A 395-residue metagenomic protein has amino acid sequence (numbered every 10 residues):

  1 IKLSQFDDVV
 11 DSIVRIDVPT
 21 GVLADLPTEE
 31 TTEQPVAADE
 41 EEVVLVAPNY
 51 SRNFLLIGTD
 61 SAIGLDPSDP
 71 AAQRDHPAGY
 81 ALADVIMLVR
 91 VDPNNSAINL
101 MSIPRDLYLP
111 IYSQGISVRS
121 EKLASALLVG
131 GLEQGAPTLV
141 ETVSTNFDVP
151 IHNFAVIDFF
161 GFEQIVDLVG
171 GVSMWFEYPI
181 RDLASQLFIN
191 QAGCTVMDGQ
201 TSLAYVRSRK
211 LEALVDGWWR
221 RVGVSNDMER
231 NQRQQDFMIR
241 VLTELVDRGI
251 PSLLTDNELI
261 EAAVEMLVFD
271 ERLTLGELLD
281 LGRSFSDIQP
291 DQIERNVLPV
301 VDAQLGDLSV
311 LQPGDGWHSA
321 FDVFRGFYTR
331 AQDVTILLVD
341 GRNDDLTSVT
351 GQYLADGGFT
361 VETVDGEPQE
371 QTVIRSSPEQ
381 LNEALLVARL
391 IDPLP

Functional and structural regions predicted by a protein language model:
I1-P395: Non-catalytic, solvent-exposed segments at the cell envelope interface
